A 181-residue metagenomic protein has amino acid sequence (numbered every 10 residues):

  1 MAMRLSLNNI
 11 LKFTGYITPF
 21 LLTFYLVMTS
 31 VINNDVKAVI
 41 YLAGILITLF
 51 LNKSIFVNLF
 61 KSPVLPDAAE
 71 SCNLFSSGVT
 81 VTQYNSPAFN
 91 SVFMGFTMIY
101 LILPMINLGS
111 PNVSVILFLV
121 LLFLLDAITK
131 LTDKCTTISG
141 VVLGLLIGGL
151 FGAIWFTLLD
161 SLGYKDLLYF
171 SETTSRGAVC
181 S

Functional and structural regions predicted by a protein language model:
M1-S181: Terminal transmembrane helix and immediately flanking juxtamembrane interfaces of multi-pass membrane proteins
